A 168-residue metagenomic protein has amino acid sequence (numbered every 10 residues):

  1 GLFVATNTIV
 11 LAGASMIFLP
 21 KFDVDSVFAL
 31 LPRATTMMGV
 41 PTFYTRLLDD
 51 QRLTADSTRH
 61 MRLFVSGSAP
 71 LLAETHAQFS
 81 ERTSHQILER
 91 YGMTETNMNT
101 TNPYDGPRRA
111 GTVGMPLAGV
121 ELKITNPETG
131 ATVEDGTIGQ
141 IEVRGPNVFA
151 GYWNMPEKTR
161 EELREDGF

Functional and structural regions predicted by a protein language model:
G1-R46, L63, L88, E142: AMP-binding/adenylate-forming
L11-A12, A34-G39, L48-R109, E121: Gly/Ser/Thr-rich phosphate-binding loop
K21, P41-T42, A69, A73 (+1 more regions): Alpha-helix N-cap/helix-start capping motif
L30, D50-Q51, M155: Residue-level signal for well-ordered alpha-helical positions
P107, G111-L117, T132, E162-D166: Short Gly/Pro-enriched turn/cap motifs at secondary-structure boundaries
T132-E134, Q140-F168: Conserved ATP-binding/catalytic segment of the ANL
